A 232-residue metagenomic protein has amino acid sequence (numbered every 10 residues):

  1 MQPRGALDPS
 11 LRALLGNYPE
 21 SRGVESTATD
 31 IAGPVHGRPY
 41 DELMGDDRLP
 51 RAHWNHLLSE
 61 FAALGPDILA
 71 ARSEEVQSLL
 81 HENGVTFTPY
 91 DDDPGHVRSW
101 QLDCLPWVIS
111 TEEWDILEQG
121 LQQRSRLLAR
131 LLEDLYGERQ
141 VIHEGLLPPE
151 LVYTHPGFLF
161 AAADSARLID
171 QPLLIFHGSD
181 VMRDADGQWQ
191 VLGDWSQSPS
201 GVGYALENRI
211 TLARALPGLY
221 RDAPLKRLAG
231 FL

Functional and structural regions predicted by a protein language model:
M1-L232: Preference for protein termini
